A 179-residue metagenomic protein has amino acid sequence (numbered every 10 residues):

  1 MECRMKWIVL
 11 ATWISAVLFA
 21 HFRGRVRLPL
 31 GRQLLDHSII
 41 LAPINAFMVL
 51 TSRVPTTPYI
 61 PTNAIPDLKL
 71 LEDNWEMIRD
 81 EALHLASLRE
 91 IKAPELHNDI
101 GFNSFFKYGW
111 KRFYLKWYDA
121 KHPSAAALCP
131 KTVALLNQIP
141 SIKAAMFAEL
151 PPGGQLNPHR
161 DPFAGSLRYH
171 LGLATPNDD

Functional and structural regions predicted by a protein language model:
E2-R160, S166, A174-D178: Fe(II)/2-oxoglutarate oxygenase catalytic core
L171: Basic nucleic-acid-binding interfaces
